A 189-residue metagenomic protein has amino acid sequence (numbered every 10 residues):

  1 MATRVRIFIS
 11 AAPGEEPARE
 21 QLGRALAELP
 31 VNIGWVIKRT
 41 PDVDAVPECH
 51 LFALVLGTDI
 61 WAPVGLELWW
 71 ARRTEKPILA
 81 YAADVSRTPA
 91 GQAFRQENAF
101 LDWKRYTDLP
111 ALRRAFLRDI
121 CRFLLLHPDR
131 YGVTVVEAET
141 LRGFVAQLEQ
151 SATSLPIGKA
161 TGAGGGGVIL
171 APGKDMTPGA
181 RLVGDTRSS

Functional and structural regions predicted by a protein language model:
M1-L54, T140-S189: Conserved N-terminal substructure of TIR/SEFIR domains
E20-N32, P41-L126: Cross-kingdom TIR/SEFIR domain
R87-R187: C-terminal interaction surface of TIR/SEFIR-family domains
